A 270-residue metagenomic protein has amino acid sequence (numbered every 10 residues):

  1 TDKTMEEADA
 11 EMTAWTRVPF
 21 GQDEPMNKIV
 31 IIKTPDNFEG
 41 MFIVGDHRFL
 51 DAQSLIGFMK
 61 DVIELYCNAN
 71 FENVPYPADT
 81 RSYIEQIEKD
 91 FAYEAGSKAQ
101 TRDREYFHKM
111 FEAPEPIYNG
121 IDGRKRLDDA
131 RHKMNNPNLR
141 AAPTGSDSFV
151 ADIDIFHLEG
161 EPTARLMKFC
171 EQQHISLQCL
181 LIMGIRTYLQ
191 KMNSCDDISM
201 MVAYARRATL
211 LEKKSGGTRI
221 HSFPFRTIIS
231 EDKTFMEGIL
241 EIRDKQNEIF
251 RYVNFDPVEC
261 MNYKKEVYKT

Functional and structural regions predicted by a protein language model:
T1-E24, N136-R140, T234-I249, T270: A short, small/polar-residue-rich loop/turn motif at beta-strand boundaries within alpha/beta enzyme cores
T1-E6, D23-P25, T80-A151, K233: Short amphipathic alpha-helices and their capping loops
M5-A10, L55-I56, T101-R102, F149-R165: AMP-binding/adenylate-forming domain of the ANL superfamily
M12, N37-F38, Y93-R104, I117-Y118 (+3 more regions): His-Asp-centered acyl/peptidyl-transfer active-site segments
A14-P19, R48, K109, F169 (+2 more regions): Amphipathic alpha-helical regulatory segments at dimerization interfaces that relay allosteric signals between sensory
G21-V44, D128-T209, K213, I220-S222 (+1 more regions): Gly/Ser/Thr-rich phosphate-binding loops and adjoining beta-strand/alpha-helix segments that form adenosine-phosphate
N27-I84: Active-site-proximal acidic secondary-structure segment that organizes catalysis
R48, D61-E72, D90, K109-I117 (+2 more regions): Phosphate/oxyanion-binding loops and surfaces in catalytic or ligand/nucleic-acid-binding neighborhoods
